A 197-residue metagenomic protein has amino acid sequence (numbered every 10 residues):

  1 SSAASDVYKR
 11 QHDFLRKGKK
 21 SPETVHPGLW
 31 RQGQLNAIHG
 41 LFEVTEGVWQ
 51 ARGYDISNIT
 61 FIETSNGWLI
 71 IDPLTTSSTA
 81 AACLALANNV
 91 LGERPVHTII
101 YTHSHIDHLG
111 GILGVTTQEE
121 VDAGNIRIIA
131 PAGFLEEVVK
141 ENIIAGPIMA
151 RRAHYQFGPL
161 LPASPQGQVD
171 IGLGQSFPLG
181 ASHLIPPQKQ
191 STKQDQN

Functional and structural regions predicted by a protein language model:
A3-Y8: Short, small-residue-biased leader/transition segments that mark boundaries at the very start of proteins
K9-L35: Long, low-complexity, polar/charged, intrinsically disordered or flexibly structured peripheral segments
L29-G33, W49-G53, P178-Q188: Short, solvent-exposed secondary-structure boundary motifs
Q34-R94: Conserved beta-strand hairpin/beta-sheet module of binuclear metal-dependent hydrolase folds, prominently
E43, I129, L135-N197: Metallo-beta-lactamase
T60, T79, G110, E137-V139: Short helix/loop capping segments that flank catalytic or ligand/cofactor-binding pockets
N66-G67, S77-I129: Active-site metal-binding motif and surrounding structural segment of the metallo-beta-lactamase
